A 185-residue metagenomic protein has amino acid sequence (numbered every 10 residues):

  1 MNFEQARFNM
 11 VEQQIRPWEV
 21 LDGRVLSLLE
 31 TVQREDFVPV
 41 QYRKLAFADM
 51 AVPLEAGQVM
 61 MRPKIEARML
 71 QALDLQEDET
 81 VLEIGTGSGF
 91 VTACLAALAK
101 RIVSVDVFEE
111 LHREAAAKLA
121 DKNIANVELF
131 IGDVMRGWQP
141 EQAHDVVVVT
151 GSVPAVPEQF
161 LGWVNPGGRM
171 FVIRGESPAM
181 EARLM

Functional and structural regions predicted by a protein language model:
M1-L82, F90-A93, L98, L111-E114 (+2 more regions): Class I SAM-dependent transferase core
D74-L184: Conserved nucleotide-cofactor-binding alpha/beta core module
